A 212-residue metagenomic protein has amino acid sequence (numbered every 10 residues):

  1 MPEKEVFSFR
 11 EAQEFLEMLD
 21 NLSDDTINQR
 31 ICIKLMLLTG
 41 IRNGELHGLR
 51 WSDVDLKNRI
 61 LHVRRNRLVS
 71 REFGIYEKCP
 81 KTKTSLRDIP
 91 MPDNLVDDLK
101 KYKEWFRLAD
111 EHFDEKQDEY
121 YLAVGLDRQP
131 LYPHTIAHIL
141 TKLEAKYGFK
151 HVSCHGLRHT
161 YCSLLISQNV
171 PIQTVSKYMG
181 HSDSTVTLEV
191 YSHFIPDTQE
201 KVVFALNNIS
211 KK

Functional and structural regions predicted by a protein language model:
M1-L49, K57, L86, N94 (+1 more regions): Basic, Lys/Arg- and aromatic-enriched nucleic-acid-binding interface segment
E17-Q29, T39, I89, W105-Y121 (+3 more regions): Short, basic (Lys/Arg/His-rich) helix/loop patches that form interaction surfaces in the mid-to-C-terminal regions
D53, F106, T160, S182 (+2 more regions): The DNA-recognition helices of helix-turn-helix-type DNA-binding domains
L56, H62-R65, V69, K101-F113: Proline-centered turn/helix-capping motifs that create local helix->coil transitions or kinks
N58, R71, Y76-L86, D93-L95 (+2 more regions): C-terminal secondary-structure termini that scaffold catalytic or DNA-interacting sites
N58-V63, S153, L164, S176-F194 (+1 more regions): Short functional hotspots where side chains directly engage DNA or cofactors
R64-N66, N94, L126, L157: Generic beta-structure capping elements
E72-E77, Q168, E189, H193-K212: DNA/chromatin major-groove-contacting recognition/catalytic segments
